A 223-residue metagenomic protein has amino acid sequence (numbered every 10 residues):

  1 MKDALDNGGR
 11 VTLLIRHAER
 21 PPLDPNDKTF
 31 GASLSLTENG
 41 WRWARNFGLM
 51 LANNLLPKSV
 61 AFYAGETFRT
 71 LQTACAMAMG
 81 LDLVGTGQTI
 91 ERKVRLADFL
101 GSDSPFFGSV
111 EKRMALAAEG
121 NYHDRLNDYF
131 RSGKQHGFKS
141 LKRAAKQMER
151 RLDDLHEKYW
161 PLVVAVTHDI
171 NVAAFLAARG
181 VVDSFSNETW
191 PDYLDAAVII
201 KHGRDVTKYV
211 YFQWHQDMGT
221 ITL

Functional and structural regions predicted by a protein language model:
M1-G9, D98-K112, D154-P161, A173-L223: Acidic, low-complexity terminal tails and accessory targeting/binding regions of phosphate-metabolizing enzymes
M1-K93, E119, Y129-K142, S184-G203 (+2 more regions): Active-site-proximal alpha-helix that buttresses catalytic centers in soluble enzyme cores
K2, L71, E111, H123 (+3 more regions): Generic detector of well-ordered alpha-helical segments enriched in charged/polar residues, highlighting helical
N46-M50, T73-A76, Q147-R151, A174-F175 (+1 more regions): Amphipathic alpha-helical segments that form well-ordered structural scaffolds and often line/cohere around active
I90-Q135: Low-complexity, serine/threonine/proline-enriched polar segments
F130-V163: A mid-sequence, solvent-exposed acidic-amphipathic segment
